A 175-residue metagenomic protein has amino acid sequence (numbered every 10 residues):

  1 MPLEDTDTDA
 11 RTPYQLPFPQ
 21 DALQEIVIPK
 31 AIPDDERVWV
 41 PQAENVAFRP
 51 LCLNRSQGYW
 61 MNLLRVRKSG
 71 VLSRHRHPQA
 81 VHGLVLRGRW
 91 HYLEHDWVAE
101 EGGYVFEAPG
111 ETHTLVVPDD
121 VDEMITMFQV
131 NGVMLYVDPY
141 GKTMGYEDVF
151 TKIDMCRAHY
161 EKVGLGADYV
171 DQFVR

Functional and structural regions predicted by a protein language model:
M1-G58, T143, D154-R157, E161-R175: A short, N-terminal "cap"/entry segment at the start of jelly-roll beta-barrel domains of the cupin/DSBH fold
F48-P50, M61-L63, H82, Y104-F106 (+1 more regions): Conserved hydrophobic/aromatic beta-strand scaffold that supports enzyme active sites
G58-R67, L72-R74: Small beta-barrel nucleic-acid-binding modules, principally OB-folds
R67-S69, R76-E94, E100: Glycine- and acidic-residue-biased ligand/ion/polar-headgroup-sensing regions
Q79-A80, G141-T151: Short intrinsically disordered coil segments
W90-T114: Short acidic-glycine-tyrosine-enriched beta hairpin
V105-F106, V121-P139: A short hydrophobic beta-strand segment most commonly corresponding to one strand of the jelly-roll/cupin
V117-P118: Asparagine-centered strand-capping/turn motif at beta-strand->loop junctions
